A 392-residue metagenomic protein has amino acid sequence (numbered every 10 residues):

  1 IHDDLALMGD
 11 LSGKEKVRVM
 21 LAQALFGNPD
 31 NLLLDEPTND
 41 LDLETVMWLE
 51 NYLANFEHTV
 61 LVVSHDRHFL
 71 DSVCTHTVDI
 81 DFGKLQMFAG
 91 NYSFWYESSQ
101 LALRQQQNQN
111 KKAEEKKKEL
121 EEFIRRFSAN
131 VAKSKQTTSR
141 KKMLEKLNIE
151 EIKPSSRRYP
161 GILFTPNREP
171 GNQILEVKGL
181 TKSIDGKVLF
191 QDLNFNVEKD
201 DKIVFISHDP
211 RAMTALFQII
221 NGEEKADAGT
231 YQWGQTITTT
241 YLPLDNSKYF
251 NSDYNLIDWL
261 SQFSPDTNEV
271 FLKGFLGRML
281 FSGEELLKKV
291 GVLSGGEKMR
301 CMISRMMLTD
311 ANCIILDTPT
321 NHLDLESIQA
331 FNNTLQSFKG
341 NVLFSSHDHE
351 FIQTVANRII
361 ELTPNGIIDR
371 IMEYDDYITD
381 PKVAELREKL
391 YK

Functional and structural regions predicted by a protein language model:
I1-N110, N167-K392: ABC ATP-binding cassette signature C-motif
Q100-Q191: Flexible nucleotide-interacting loop at or near the entrance of a catalytic core
